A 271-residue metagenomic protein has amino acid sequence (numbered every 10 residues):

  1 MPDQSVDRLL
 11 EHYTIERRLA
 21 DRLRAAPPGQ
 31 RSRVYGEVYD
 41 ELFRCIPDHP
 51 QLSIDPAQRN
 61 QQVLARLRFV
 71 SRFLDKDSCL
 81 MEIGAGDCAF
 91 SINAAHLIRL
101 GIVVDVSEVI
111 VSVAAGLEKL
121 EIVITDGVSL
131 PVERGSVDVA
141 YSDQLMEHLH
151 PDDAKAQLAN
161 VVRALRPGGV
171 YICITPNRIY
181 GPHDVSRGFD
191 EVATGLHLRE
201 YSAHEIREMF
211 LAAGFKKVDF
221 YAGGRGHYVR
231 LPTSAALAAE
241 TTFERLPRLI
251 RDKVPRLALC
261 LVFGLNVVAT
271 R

Functional and structural regions predicted by a protein language model:
M1-G135, V139-D143, K155-L158, V262-L265 (+1 more regions): Conserved N-terminal segment of class I S-adenosyl-L-methionine
G101, K217-V218: Hydrophobic anchor at the start of a short beta-strand that flanks the dinucleotide cofactor-binding loop
Q144-H148: Short catalytic micro-motifs in class I SAM-dependent methyltransferases
H150-A154, H183: Short N-terminal helix/helix-N-cap motif within the alpha/beta-hydrolase-1
K155-V170: A short glycine-rich, Lys/Arg-flanked "PGG" loop and its adjoining helix->strand segment in the class I
C173-H197: Short, glycine-/aromatic-enriched active-site segment of Class I SAM-dependent methyltransferases
S186, V218-R271: A C-terminal cap/extension of S-adenosyl-L-methionine-dependent methyltransferases that defines the acceptor-substrate
L198-A213: Short alpha-helix
